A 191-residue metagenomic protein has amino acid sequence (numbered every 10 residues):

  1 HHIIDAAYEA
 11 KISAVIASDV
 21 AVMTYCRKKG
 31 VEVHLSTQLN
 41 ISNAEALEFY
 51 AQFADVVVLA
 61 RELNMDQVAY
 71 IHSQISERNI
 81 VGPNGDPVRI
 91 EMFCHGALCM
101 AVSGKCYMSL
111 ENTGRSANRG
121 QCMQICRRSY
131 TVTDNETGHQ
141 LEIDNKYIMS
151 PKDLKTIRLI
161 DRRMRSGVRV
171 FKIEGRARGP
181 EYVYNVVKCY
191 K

Functional and structural regions predicted by a protein language model:
H1-E45, V58, D66-V170, A177-K191: Active-site pocket-lining/capping segments in soluble small-molecule metabolic enzymes
D55: Anion-binding and metal-coordination hotspots
